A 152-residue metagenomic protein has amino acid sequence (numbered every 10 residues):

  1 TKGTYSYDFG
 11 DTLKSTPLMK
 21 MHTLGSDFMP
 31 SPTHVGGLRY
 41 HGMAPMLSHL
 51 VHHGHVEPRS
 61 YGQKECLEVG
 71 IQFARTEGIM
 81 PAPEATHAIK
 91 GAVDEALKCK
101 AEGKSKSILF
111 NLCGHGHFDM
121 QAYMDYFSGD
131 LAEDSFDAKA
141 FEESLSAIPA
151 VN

Functional and structural regions predicted by a protein language model:
T1-I79, D125-N152: Active-site/ligand-binding loops adjacent to catalytic centers
Q63-F127: Claisen-condensing/thiolase-fold acyl-transfer catalytic domains that form or cleave C-C bonds in fatty acid
